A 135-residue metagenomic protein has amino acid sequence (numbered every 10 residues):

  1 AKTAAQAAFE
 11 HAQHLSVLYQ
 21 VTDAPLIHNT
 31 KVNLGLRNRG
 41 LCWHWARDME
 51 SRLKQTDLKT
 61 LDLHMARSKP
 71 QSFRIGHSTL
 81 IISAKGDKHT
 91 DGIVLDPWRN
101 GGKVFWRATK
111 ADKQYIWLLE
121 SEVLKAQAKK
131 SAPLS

Functional and structural regions predicted by a protein language model:
A1-E10: Glycine-rich short-loop/terminal segments
F9, Q13-V17: Short amphipathic alpha-helical segments enriched in leucine
H14-L15, T22, L26-M65, Q71-F73: Mid-length scaffold segments of soluble, non-membrane domains
L18, P25, I75, L80 (+1 more regions): General N-terminal targeting signals
T22-L26, N38-L53, L80-L95, E120 (+1 more regions): Short, Lys/Arg-enriched charge-dense amphipathic segments
K54-V104: Hydrophobic/aromatic-rich core segments of domains that either
G86-S135: A recognition module on extended beta-rich or small alphabeta surfaces enriched in W/G with H and D/E
